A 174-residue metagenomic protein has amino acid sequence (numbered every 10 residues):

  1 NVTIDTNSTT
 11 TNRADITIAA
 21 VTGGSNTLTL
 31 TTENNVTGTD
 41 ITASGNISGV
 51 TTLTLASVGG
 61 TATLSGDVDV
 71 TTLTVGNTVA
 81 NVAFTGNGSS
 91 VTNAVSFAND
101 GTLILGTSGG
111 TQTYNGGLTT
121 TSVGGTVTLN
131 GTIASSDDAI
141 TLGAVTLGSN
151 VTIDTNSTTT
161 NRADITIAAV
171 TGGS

Functional and structural regions predicted by a protein language model:
N1-S174: Extracellular lectin-like interaction modules
